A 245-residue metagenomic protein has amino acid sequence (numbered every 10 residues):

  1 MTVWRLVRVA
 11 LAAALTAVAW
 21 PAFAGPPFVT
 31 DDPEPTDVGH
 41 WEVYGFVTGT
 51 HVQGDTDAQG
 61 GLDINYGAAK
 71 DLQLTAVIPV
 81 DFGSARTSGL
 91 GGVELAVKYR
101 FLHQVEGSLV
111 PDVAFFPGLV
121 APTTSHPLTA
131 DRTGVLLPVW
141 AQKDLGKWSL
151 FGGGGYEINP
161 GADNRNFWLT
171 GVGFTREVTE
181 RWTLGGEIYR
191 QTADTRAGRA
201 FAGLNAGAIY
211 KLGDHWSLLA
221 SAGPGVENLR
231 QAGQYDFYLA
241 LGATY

Functional and structural regions predicted by a protein language model:
M1-L11: Bacterial N-terminal signal peptides that target proteins for export
A13-T16: Short, linear, compositionally biased motifs with a strong N-terminal bias
F23-Y245: Transmembrane beta-barrel domains of Gram-negative outer membranes and organellar outer membranes
